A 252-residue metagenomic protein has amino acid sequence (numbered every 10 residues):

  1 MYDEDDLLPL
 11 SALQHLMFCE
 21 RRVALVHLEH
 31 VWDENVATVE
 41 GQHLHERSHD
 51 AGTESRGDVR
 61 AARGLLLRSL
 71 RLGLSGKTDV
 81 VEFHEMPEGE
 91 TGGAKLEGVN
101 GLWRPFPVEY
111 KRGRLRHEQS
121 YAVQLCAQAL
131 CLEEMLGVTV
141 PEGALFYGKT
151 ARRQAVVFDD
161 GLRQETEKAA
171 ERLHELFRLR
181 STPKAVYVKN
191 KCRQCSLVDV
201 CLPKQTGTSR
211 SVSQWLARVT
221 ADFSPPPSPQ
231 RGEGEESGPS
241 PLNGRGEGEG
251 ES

Functional and structural regions predicted by a protein language model:
M1-P107, T208, R218-A221, S252: Metal-dependent nuclease catalytic cores that hydrolyze phosphodiester bonds in DNA/RNA, characterized by
D3-D6, E175-N190: Short, intrinsically disordered, charge-biased short linear motifs at domain edges
C19, T182-F223: Cysteine-cluster motifs in flexible loop/terminal segments that predominantly coordinate metals
S48-A51, K149-D159, V219-F223: Short, mixed-charge aromatic SLiMs
L70, G76, F83-S181, R193 (+2 more regions): Nucleic-acid nuclease catalytic cores
F223-R231: Long, compositionally biased low-complexity repeat segments characteristic of intrinsically disordered regions
R231-E235, G244-E247: Glycine-biased, low-complexity coil/linker segments
S240-P241: Extended, low-polarity transmembrane helix blocks
